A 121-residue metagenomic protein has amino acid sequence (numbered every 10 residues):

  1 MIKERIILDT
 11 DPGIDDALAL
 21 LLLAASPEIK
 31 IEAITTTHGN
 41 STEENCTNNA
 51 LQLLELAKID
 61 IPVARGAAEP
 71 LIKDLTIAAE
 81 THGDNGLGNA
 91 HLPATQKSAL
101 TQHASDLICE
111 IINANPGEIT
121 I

Functional and structural regions predicted by a protein language model:
M1-I121: N-terminal acidic, glycine/proline-rich low-complexity segments
